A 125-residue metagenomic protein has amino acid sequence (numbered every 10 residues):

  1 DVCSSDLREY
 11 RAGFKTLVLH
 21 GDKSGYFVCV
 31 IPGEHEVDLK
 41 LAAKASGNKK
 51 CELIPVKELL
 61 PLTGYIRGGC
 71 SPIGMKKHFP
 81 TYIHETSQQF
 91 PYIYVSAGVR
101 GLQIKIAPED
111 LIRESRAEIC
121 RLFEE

Functional and structural regions predicted by a protein language model:
D1-S4: Short, small-residue-biased leader/transition segments that mark boundaries at the very start of proteins
D6-Y10, G69: Short, hinge-like loop/turn segments at secondary-structure boundaries
L7-R8, L41-C51, G64, R113-A117: Short, intrinsically disordered, mixed-charge
R11-L19: Positively charged, polar, low-complexity stretches
F14, K23-Y26, N48-K49, K77-H78 (+1 more regions): Short coil/turn connectors at secondary-structure junctions
L19-E58: Helix-adjacent hinge/juxtasegments
G64-E125: Acidic and generally charged, gly/proline-rich low-complexity regions
